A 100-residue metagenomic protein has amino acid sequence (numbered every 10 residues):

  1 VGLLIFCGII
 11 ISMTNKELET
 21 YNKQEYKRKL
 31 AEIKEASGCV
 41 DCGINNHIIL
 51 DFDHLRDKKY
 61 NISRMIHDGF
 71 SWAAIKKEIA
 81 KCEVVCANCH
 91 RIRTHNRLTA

Functional and structural regions predicted by a protein language model:
V1-A100: Contiguous alpha-helical segments
